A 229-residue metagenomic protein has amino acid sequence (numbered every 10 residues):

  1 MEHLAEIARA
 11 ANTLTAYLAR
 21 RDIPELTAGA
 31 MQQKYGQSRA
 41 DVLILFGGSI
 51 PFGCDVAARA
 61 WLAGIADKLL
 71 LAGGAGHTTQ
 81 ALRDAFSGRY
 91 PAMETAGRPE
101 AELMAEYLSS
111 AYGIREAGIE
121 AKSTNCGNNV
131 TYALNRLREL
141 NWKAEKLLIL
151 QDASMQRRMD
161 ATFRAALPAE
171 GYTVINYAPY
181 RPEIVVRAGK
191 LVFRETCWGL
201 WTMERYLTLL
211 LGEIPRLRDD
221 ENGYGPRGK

Functional and structural regions predicted by a protein language model:
M1-G199: A structural signal for short, hydrophobic/glycine-enriched beta-strand patches
E183-K229: A conserved mid-domain beta-alpha-beta active-site/ligand-binding segment of alpha/beta enzyme cores
